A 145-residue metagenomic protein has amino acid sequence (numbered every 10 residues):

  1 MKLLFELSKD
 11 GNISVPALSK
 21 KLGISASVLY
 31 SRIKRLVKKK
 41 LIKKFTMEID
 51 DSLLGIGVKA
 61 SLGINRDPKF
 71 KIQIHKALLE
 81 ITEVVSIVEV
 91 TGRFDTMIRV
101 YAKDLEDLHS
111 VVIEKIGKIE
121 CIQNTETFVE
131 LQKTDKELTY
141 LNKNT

Functional and structural regions predicted by a protein language model:
M1-T145: A compositional/biophysical signature of low hydrophobicity enriched in polar/charged and small residues
